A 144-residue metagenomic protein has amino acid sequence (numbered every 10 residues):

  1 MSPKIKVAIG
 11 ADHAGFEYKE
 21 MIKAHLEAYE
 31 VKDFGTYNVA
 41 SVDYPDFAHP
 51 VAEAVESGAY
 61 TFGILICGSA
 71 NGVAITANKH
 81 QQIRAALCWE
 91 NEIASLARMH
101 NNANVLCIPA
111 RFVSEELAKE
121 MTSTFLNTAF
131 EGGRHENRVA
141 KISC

Functional and structural regions predicted by a protein language model:
P3, A8-G10, A14, N91-C144: C-terminal binding/interaction regions
K6-V7, Y60-G63, Q82-R84: Short active-site oxyanion
A8-L26: Glycine-rich phosphate/diphosphate-binding loop of Rossmann-like nucleotide-binding domains
M21-H25, Y29, A54, T76-H80 (+1 more regions): Alpha-helical structural signal in soluble globular domains
E30-V42: A short beta-strand-loop structural module common to alpha/beta enzyme folds
F47-S69: Short, structured active-site "lid" loops
L65-R111: Mid-chain, well-packed structural core segment of small domains
